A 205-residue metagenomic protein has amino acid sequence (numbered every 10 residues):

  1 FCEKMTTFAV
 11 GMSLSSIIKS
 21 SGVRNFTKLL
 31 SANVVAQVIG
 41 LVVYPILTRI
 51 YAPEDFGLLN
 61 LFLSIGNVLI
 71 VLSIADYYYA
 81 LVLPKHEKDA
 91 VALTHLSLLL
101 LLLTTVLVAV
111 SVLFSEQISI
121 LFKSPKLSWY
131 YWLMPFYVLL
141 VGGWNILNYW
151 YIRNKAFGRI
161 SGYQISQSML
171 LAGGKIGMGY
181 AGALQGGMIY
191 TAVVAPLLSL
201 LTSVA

Functional and structural regions predicted by a protein language model:
F1-I39, Y79-V82, A92-T94, L98 (+1 more regions): N-terminal membrane topogenesis motif
M5-G22, G158, Q185-I189, L201-A205: Interhelical loop/hinge segments that connect adjacent transmembrane helices in multipass membrane
T6, V106-S124: Short membrane-interface helical motifs at transmembrane helix boundaries in multi-pass membrane transporters
I18-A75, L103-V112, S168-A172, P196: Signature of the first transmembrane helix
I50-P53, S124, N154, A181-G182: Helix-loop interface residues and adjacent transmembrane-helix termini in multi-pass membrane transporters, primarily
L61, S128-P135, S161-A205: Hydrophobic alpha-helical transmembrane segments
V71-D89, I152-R153: Helix-loop junctions and terminal segments of transmembrane helices in multi-pass membrane transport/translocation
W144-Q164: Cytoplasmic helix-loop-helix junction between adjacent transmembrane helices in 12-TM secondary transporters
